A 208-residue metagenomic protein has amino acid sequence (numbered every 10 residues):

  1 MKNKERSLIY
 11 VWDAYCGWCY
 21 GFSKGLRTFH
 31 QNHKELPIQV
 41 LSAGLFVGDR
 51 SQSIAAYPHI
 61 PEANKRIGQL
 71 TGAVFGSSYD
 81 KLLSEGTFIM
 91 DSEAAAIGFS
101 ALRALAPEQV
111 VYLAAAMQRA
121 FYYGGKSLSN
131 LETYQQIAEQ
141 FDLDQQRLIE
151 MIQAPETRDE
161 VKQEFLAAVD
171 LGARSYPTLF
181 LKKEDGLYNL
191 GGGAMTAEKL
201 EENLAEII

Functional and structural regions predicted by a protein language model:
K2-I9: Extreme N-terminal starter segment of soluble prokaryotic enzymes
Y15, F22-Q31, I38, A116-I208: C-terminal cap of thioredoxin/glutaredoxin-like
Y20-F121: Structural alpha/beta surface segment adjacent to cysteine/selenocysteine redox centers across thiol/disulfide enzymes
